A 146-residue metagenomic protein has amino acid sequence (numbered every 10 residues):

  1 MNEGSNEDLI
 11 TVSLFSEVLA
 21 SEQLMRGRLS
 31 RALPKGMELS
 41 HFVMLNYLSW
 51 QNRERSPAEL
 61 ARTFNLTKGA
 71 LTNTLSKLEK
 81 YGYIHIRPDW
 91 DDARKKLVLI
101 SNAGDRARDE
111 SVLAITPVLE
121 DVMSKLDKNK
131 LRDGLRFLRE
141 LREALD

Functional and structural regions predicted by a protein language model:
M1-K35: N-terminal leader segment of winged-helix/HTH proteins
M1-N6, N129-D146: C-terminal regulatory/oligomerization modules of transcriptional regulators
I10, M25, S40-H41, A103 (+1 more regions): N-terminal positioning helix adjacent to the helix-turn-helix/winged-helix DNA-binding module
S16, V43-N46, T72-N73: Base-recognition residues in the alpha-helical recognition helix of bacterial helix-turn-helix
V18-S21, M25, L29, F64 (+3 more regions): Alpha-helical linker/hinge and terminal dimerization helices associated with HTH transcriptional regulators
G27-T67: N-terminal helix-turn-helix DNA-binding core of bacterial DNA-binding proteins
P57-A58, G69, S76, K96: Residues within helix-turn-helix
S76-L135: Charged, amphipathic alpha-helical coiled-coil/dimerization segments
